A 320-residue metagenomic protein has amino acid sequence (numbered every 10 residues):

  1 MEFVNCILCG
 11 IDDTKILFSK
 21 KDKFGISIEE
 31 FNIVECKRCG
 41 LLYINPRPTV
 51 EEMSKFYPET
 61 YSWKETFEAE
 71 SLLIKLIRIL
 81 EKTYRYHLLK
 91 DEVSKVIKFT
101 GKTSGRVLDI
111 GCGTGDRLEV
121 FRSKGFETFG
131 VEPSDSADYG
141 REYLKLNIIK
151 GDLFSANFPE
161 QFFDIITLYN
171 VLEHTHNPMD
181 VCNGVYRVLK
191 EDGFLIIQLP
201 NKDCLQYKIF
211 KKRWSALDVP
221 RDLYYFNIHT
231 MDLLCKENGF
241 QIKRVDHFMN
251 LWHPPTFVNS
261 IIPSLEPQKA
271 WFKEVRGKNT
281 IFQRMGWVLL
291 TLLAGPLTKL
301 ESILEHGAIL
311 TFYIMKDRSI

Functional and structural regions predicted by a protein language model:
M1-I74: N-terminal juxtadomain amphipathic helix that follows a signal peptide/anchor or precedes a small N-terminal auxiliary
E2-V4, L88-R213, L223-E237, L310-D317: Conserved SAM-binding loop
T14, T128-F129, I242-K243: Hydrophobic anchor at the start of a short beta-strand that flanks the dinucleotide cofactor-binding loop
G25-N32, R85, Y224, I303-G307: Aromatic-acidic/polar surface patches that form glycan- and anion
S27-E29, R141-Y143, E160-Q161, P255-V258: Short secondary-structure transition/capping segments
V50-T100, V120: Conserved class I S-adenosyl-L-methionine
K82-K98, G105, M285-L304: Alpha-helix-centered segments that form part of catalytic cores
H176-G184, F194-R318: S-adenosyl-L-methionine-dependent methyltransferase catalytic module, highlighting the catalytic core
